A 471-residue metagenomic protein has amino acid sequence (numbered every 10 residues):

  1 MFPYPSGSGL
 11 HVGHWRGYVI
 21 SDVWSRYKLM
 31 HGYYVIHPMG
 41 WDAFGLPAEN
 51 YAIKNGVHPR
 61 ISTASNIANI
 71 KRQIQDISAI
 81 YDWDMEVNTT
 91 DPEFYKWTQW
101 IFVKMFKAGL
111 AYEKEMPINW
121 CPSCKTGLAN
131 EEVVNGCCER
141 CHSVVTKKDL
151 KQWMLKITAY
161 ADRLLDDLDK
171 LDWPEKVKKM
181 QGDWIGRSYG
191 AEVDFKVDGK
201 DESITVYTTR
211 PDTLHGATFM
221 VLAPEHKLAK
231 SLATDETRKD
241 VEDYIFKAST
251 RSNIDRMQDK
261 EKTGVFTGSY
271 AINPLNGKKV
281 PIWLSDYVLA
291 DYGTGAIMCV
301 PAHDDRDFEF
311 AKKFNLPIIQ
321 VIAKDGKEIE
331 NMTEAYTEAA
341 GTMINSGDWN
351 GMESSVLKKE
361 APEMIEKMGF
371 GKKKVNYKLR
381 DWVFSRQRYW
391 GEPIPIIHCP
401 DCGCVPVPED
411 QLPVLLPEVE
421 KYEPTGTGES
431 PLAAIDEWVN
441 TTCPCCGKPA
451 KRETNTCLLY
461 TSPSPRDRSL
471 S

Functional and structural regions predicted by a protein language model:
M1-V57, T63, E86-I101, C124 (+2 more regions): N-terminal catalytic cores of NTP/NDP-binding nucleotidyl/phosphoryl-transfer enzymes
S21, Y34, H226-D325, E330 (+1 more regions): Catalytic alpha/beta core of large soluble enzyme barrels
K54-I204, P211-D212, K227, A296-P413 (+1 more regions): Residue patterns forming the tRNA-binding/recognition surfaces of aminoacyl-tRNA synthetases and related DALR
V145-K147, I157, H215-V241, K247 (+1 more regions): Nucleotide/phosphate-binding sheet-loop regions of phosphoryl- and nucleotidyl-transfer enzymes
V177-G182, G186-T205, S252-N276, K421-C457: Flexible, glycine/threonine-enriched loop-and-boundary segments that flank and lead into catalytic domains of large
T205-E225, T456-L459: Conserved phosphate/anionic-ligand binding catalytic regions in large, soluble enzymes, centered on
Y460-D467: Conserved small/polar residues in nucleotide/adenosyl-binding loops
